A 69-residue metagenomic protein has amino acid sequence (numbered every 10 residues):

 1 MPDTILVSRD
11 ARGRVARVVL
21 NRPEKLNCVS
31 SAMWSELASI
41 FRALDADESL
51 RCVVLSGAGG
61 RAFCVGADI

Functional and structural regions predicted by a protein language model:
M1-A58, F63: Conserved CoA-thioester-binding segment of acyl-CoA-metabolizing enzymes
V65-I69: Short, flexible, mixed-charge acidic loops at enzyme active sites
